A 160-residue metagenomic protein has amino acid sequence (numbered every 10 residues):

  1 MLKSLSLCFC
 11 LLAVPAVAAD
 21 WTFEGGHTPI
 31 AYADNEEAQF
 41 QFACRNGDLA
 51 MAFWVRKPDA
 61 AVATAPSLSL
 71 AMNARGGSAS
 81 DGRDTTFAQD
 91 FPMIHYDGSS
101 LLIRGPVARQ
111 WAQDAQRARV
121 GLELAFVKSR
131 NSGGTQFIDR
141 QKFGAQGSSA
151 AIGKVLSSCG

Functional and structural regions predicted by a protein language model:
L2-V14: Sec-dependent N-terminal signal peptides
A18-Q113, R117-G160: A generic "folded-domain core" signal
